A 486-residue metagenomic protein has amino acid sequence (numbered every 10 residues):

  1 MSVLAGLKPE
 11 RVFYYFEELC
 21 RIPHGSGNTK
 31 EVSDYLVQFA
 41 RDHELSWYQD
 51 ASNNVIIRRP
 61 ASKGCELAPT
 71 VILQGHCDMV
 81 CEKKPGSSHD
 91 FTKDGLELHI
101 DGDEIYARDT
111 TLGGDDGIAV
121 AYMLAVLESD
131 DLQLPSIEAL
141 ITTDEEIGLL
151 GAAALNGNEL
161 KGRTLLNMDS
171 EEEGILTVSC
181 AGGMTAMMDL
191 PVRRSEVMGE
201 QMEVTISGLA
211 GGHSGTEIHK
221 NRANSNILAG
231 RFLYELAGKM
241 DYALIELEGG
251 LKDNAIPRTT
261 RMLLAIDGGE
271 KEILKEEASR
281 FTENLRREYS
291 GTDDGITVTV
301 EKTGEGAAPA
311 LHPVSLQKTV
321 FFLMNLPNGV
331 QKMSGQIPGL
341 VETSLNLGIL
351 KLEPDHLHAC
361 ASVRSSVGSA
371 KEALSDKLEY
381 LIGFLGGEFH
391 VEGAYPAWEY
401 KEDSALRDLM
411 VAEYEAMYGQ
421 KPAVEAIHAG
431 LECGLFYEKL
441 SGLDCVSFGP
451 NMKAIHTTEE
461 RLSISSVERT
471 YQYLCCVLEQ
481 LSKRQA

Functional and structural regions predicted by a protein language model:
S2-E104: Acidic/His- and Gly-rich active-site-bordering loop/insert found across diverse amide/peptide-bond hydrolases
V12, G335, E342-D355, Y418-C476: Zn-dependent metallopeptidase/amidohydrolase metal-coordination segment
E17-R21, R261-L263, T297-A310, G348-L350 (+2 more regions): A short beta-alpha structural unit
C65-R163, M198-Q201, P313-Q317, M324-P327 (+3 more regions): Active-site metal-coordination/substrate-binding segment of hydrolases, especially metallo-dependent peptidases
P135-S225, L233, A237: Fold-level recognition of mixed alpha/beta catalytic cores in primary-metabolism enzymes, strongest
S195-G199, I218-E248, G268-S344, L378: Acidic-enriched catalytic cores of C-N bond-cleaving enzymes acting on peptides and small amides
R222-I227, R231-L247, Y400-L443: Active-site-adjacent substrate-binding region of metalloamidase/peptidase-like peptide-processing proteins
R222-K239, D267-K271, Q317-M324, K332 (+4 more regions): His/Asp/Glu-rich mid-to-C-terminal helical/loop segments that flank catalytic regions of hydrolases
